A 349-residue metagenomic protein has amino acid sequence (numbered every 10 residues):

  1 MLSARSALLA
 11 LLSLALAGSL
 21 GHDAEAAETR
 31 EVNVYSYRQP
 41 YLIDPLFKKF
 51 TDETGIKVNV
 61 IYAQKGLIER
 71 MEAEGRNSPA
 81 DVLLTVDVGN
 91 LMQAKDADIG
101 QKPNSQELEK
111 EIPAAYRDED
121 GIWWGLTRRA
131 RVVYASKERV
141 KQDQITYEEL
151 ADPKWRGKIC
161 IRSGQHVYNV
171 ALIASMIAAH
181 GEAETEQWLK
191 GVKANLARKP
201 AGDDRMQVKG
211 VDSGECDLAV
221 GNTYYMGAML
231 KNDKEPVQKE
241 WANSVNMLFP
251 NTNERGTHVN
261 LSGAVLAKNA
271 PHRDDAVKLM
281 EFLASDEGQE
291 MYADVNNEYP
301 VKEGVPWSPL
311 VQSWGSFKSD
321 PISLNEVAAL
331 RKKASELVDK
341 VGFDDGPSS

Functional and structural regions predicted by a protein language model:
A27-Q93: Early extracytoplasmic/lumenal segment of secretory-pathway proteins
Y35-R38, E119, A135-K137, Q142 (+3 more regions): Short beta-strand->loop
S78-L83, Q101-V133, E148, I159-I161: A structural signal for short loop-to-beta-strand junctions that line the ligand-binding cleft of periplasmic/secreted
Y134-R139, A174, V259-H272, M291-D294: A bilobed periplasmic-binding-protein/Venus flytrap-type ligand-binding module shared by bacterial periplasmic
E138-I145, I177-E186, A270-A276: Short helix-loop capping/hinge motifs at secondary-structure junctions, enriched in acidic/polar residues
G157-Q165, F282-P306: Periplasmic-binding protein-like
S175, H180-F249: Ligand-binding pocket segment of bilobal, Venus flytrap-like solute-binding proteins
D320-S349: Conserved C-terminal helix/tail region of periplasmic/extracytoplasmic solute-binding proteins
